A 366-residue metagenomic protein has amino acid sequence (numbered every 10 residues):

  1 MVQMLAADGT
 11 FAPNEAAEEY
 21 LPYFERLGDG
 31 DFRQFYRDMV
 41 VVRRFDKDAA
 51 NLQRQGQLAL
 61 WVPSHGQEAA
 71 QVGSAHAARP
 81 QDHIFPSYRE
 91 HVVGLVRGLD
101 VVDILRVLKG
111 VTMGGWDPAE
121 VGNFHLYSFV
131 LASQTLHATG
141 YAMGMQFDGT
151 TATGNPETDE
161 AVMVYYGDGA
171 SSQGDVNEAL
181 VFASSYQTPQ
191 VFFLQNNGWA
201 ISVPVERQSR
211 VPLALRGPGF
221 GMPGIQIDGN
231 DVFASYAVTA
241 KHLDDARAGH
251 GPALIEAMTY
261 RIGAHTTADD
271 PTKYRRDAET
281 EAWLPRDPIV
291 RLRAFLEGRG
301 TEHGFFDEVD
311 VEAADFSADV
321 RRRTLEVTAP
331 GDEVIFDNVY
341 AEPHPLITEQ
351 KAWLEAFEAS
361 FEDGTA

Functional and structural regions predicted by a protein language model:
M1-A70, G263, T272, D277-A366: Conserved acidic/glycine
A6, P86, Q226-D228: Structural signal for conserved beta-strand scaffold positions within catalytic alpha/beta enzyme cores
F32-F35, A77-R79, A248-H250: A generic structural signal for short, non-catalytic loop/turn and secondary-structure boundary residues
R44-K47, N51-T188, P204-A214, P218-G221: Cofactor-binding active-site loop characterized by glycine-rich and histidine/acidic residues
Y88, A257-T259, V339: A general secondary-structure junction signal
V102, F233-Y236, E333: Residues in well-ordered alpha-helical elements
V130-E326: Glycine-rich ThDP/TPP pyrophosphate-binding loop and its adjacent helix/strand module within ThDP-dependent enzymes
